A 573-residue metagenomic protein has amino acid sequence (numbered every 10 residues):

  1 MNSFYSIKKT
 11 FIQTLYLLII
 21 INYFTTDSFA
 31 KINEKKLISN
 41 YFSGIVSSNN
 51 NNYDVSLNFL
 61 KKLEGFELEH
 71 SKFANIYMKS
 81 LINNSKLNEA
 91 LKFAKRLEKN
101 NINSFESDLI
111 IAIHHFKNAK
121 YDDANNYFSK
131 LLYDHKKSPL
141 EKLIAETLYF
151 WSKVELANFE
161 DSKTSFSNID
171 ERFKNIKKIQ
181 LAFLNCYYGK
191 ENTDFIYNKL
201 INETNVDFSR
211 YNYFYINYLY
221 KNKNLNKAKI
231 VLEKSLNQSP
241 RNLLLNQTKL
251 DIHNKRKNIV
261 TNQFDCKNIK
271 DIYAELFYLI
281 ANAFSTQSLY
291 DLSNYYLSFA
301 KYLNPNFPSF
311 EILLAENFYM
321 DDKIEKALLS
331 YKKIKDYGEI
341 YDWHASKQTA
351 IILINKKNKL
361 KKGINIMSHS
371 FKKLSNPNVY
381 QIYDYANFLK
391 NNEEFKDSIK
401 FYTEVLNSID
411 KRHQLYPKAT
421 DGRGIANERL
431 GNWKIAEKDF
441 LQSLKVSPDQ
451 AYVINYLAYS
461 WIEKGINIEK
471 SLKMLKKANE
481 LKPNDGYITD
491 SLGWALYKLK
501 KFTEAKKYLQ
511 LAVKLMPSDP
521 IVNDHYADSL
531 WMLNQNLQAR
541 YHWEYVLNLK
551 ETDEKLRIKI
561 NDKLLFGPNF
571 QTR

Functional and structural regions predicted by a protein language model:
F24-Y77, N83-S85, L91-K92, I102-N103 (+2 more regions): N-terminal leader/linker segments that initiate helical-solenoid repeat arrays
I32-N40, E67-A74, N101-I110, K137-L148 (+14 more regions): Generic helix N-cap/helix-start motif at coil->alpha-helix transitions
I45, K79, I113, W151 (+11 more regions): Residue-level recognition of tetratricopeptide repeat
S48, I82, F116, V154 (+11 more regions): Position-specific recognition of the canonical hydrophobic site in helix A of tetratricopeptide repeat
N51, S85, A119, A157 (+10 more regions): Residue-level detector of the short coil/turn that links helix A to helix B within each tetratricopeptide repeat
S56, A90, A124, S162 (+10 more regions): Single-residue signature of alpha-solenoid repeat helices
F264-E275, M532-R573: Terminal, low-structured helical/coil segments at or just beyond the last alpha-helical repeat
